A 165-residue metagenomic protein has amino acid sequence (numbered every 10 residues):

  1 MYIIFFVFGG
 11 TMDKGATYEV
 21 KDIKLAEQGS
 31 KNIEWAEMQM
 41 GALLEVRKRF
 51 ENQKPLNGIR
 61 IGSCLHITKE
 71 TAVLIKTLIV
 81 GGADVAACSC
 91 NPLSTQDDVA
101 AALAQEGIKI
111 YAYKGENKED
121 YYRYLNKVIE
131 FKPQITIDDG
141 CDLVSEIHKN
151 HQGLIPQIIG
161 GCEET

Functional and structural regions predicted by a protein language model:
M1-T11: Short, Lys/Arg-enriched N-terminal segments with co-localized hydrophobic residues within the first ~10-30 amino acids
M12-T165: N-terminal ligand-binding/catalytic initiation module
